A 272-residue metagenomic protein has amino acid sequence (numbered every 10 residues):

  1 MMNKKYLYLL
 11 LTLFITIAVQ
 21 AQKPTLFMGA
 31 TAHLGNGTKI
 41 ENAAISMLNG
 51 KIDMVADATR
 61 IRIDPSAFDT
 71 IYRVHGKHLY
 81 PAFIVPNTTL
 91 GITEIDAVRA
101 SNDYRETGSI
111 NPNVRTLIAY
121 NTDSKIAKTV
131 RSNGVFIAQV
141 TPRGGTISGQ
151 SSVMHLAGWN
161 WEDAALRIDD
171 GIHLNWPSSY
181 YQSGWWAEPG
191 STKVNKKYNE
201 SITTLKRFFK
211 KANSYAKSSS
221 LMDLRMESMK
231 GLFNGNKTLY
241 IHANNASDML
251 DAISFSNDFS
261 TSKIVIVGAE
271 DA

Functional and structural regions predicted by a protein language model:
M1-P24: Bacterial Sec-dependent N-terminal signal peptides
K23-K39: Short N-terminal segments immediately surrounding and downstream of signal-peptide cleavage
T25-F27, D64-L117, S132: Replace "His-x-His-based motif
A30, I45, G50, G76 (+3 more regions): Divalent metal-coordination and catalytic microenvironments
N36-Y80: Histidine-rich, glycine-flanked metal-binding segment
T38, D57, F83, T93-V98 (+1 more regions): Short, solvent-exposed loop/turn and secondary-structure capping segments
R105-S148: Long, well-ordered early-domain segments
R131-K263: Polyanionic/metal-chelating signatures
